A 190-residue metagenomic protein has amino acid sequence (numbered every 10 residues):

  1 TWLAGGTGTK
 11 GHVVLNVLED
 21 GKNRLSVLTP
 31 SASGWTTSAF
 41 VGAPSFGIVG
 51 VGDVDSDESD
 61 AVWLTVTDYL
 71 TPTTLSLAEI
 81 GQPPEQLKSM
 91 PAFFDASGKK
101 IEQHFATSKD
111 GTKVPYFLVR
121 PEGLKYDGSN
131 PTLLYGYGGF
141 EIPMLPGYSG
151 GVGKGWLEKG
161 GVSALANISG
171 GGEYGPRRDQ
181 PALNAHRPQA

Functional and structural regions predicted by a protein language model:
T1, G34-A43: Trp- and S/T/G-rich repeat-edge/linker motifs of beta-rich repeat architectures
T1-T7: Generic long, charged, amphipathic alpha-helical segments
K10, A39-A190: Serine-hydrolase catalytic core recognition
V14-G21, L28-P30, W63-Y69: Beta-strand C-termini and the immediately following turn/loop, strongest in propeller blades
P30-S33, E79-G81: Short loop/turn segments that connect beta-strands within beta-propeller blades
